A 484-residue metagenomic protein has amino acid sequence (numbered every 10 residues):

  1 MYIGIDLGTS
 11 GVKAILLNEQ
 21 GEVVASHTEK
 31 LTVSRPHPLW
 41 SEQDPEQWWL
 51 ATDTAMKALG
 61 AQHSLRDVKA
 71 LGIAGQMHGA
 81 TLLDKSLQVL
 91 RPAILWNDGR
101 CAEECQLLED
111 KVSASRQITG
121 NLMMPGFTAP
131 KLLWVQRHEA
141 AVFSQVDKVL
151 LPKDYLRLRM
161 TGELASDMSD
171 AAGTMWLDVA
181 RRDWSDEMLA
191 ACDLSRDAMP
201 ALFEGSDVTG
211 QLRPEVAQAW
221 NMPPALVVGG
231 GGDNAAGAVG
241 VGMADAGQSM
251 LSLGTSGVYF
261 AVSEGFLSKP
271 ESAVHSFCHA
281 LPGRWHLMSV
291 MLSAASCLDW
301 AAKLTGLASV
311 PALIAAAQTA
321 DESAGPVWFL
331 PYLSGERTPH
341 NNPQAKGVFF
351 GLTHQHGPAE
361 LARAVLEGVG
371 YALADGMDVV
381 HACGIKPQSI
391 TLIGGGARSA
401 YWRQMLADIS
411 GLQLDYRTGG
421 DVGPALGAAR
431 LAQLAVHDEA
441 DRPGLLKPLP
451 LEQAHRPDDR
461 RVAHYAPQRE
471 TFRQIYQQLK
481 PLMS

Functional and structural regions predicted by a protein language model:
M1-R91, Q117, Q145, P200 (+4 more regions): N-terminal glycine/serine-rich phosphate-binding loop of ATP-dependent small-molecule kinases, especially carbohydrate
I3-G4, A102, L107-L122, G126-F127 (+4 more regions): Active-site core segments that coordinate phosphate-bearing ligands/cofactors across diverse enzyme families
D44, D98, D233: Short, conserved phosphate/pyrophosphate- and ester-handling motifs at nucleotide-, phospho-/glycolipid
K57-W96, N121-G126, R157-D178, A201-E204 (+1 more regions): Short beta-strand-loop/turn "lid" adjacent to the catalytic site in phosphate-handling enzymes
A61-S64, S195, C383: Extracytoplasmic/secreted proteins and extracellular or luminal domains
R116, D167-D170, R196: Short beta-strands and strand-loop turn motifs
C192-E204: A conserved helix-loop-beta module that forms one wall/lid of the active-site cleft in ATP-utilizing catalytic domains
